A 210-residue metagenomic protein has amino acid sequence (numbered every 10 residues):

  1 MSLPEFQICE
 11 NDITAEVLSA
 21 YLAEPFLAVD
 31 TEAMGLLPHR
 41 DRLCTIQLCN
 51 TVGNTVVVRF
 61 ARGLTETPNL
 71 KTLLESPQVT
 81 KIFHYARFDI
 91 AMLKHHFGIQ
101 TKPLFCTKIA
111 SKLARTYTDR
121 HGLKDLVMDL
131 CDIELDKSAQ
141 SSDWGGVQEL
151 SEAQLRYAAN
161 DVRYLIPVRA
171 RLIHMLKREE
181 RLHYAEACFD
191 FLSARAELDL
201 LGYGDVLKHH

Functional and structural regions predicted by a protein language model:
M1-H210: DEDD superfamily 3′-5′ metal-dependent exonuclease/proofreading module
